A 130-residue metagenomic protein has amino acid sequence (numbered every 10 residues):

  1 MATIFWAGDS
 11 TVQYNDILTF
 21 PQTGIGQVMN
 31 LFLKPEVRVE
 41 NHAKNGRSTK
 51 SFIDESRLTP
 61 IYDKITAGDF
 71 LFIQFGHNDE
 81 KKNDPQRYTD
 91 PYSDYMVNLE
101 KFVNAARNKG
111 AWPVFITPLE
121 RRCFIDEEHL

Functional and structural regions predicted by a protein language model:
M1-K44, P60-A67, L71: Serine-esterase "nucleophile elbow" of acetyl-processing enzymes
A7-S10, H42-R47, Q74-H77, I116-E120: Active-site-proximal beta-strand/loop segments in catalytic clefts of secreted hydrolases
L18, Q22, D54, Y92-M96: Solvent-exposed, acidic/flexible segments
S48-S56: Structural motif
R57-L130: Alpha-helical cap/lid subdomain in secreted, periplasmic, or secretory-pathway luminal O-acyl-processing enzymes
